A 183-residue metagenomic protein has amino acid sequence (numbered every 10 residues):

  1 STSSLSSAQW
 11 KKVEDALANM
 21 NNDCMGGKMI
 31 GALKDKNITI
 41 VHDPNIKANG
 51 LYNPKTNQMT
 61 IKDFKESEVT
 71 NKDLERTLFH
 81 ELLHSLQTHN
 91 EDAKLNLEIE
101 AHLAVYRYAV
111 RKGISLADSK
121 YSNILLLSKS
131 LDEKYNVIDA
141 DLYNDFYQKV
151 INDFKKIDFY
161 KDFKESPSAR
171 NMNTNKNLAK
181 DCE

Functional and structural regions predicted by a protein language model:
S1-N21, L95-E183: Active-site or metal-binding loop neighborhoods of secreted/extracellular toxin and effector enzymes
T2-S3, D63-E68, H89-D92: Second-shell loop/turn segments in exported
V13, L17-M20, I38-I40, M59-I61 (+1 more regions): Hydrophobic beta-strand residues in large extracellular and virion-surface proteins
I30-K72: Catalytic zinc-binding patch centered on the HExxH motif and its immediate surroundings that defines zinc-dependent
P44-L51, T88-E98, G113: Generic structural signal for short, solvent-exposed loop/turn connectors between secondary structure elements
N71-R76, K94-E100: Alpha-helical scaffolds flanking conserved acidic
R76-H89: Active-site recognition of the HExxH zinc-binding catalytic motif
